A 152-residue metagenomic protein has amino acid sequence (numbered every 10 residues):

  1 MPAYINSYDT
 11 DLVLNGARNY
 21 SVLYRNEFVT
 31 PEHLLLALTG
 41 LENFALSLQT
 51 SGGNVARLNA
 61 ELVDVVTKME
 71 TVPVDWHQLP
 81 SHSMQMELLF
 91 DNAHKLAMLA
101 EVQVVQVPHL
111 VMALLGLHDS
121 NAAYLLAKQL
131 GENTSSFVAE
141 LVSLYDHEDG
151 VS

Functional and structural regions predicted by a protein language model:
M1-S152: Histone-fold recognition with a strong bias for associated Lys/Arg-rich disordered tails
